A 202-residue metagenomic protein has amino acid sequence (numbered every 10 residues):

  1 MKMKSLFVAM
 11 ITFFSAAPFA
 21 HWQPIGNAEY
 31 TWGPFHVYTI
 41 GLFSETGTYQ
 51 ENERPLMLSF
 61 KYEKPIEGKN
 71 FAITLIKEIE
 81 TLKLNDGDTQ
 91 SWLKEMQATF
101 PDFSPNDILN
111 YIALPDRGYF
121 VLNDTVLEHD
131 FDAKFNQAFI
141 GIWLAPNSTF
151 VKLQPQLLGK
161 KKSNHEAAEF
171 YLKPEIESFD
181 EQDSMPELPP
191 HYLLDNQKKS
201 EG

Functional and structural regions predicted by a protein language model:
K2-A9: Sec-dependent signal peptide recognition, specifically the positively charged N-region followed immediately by
F13-A17: N-terminal signal peptide c-region/cleavage motif recognized by signal peptidases
F19-G202: Terminal leader/tail segments of proteins
